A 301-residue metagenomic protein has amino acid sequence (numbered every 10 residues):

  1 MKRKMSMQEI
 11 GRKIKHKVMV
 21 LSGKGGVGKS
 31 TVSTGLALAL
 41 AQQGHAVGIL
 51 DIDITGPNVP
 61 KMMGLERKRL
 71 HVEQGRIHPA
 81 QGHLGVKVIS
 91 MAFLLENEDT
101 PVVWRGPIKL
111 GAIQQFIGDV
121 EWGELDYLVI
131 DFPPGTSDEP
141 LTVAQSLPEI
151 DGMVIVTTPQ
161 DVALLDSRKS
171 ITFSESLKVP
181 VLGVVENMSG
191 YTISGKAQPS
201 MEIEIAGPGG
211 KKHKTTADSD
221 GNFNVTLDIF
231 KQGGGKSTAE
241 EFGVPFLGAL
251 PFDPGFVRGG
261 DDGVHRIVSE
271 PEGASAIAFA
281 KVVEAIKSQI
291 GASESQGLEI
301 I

Functional and structural regions predicted by a protein language model:
M1-V27, K68, V283, I290 (+1 more regions): Extreme N-terminal, non-catalytic leader segments that precede Walker-type/kinase nucleotide-binding cores
I14, G25, D51, V59 (+8 more regions): Residue-level signature of catalytic and energy-coupling elements of molecular machines, predominantly ATP/GTP-dependent
H16-D53, I171: Walker A/P-loop phosphate-binding motif and the immediately C-terminal alpha-helix
L40, A46-G48, I52-D99, V103 (+3 more regions): Phosphate-binding loop that captures ATP/GTP phosphates
L94-V143: Phosphate-binding/switch loop-helix module in NTP-utilizing enzymes
W122, Y127-V244, A249, V257-R258: Conserved catalytic-core segment of NTP-binding enzymes
D262-S275: C-terminal boundary of histidine-terminating zinc-finger modules
E272-K287: Short, amphipathic alpha-helical "lid/cap" segments that border enzyme active or binding sites
